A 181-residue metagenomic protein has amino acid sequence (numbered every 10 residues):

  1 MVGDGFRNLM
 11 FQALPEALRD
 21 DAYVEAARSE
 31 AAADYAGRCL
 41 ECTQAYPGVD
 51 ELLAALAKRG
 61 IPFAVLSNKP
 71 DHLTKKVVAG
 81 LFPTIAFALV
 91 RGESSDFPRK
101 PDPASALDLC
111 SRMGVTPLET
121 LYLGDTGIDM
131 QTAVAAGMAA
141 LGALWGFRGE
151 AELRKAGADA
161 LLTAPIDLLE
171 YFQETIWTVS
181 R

Functional and structural regions predicted by a protein language model:
M1-E51, A57-P62, H72-K75: N-terminal helical cap/lid subdomain that shapes the substrate entry/recognition surface in HAD-like hydrolases
G37-Q44, P70-L123, G127-A136, E150-R154: Substrate-recognition "cap/lid" segment bordering the active-site pocket of phosphatases
K58-I61, M113-E119, T175-V179: Glycine-rich phosphate-binding loop signature in dinucleotide/nucleotide-binding domains
A64, L141: Conserved beta-strand positions in the Rossmann-like core of class I SAM-dependent methyltransferases
L144: Nucleotide-sugar donor-binding loop of glycosyltransferases
A160-A164: Short acidic-hydrophobic, aromatic-tinged amphipathic segments that line or gate anion-handling sites
